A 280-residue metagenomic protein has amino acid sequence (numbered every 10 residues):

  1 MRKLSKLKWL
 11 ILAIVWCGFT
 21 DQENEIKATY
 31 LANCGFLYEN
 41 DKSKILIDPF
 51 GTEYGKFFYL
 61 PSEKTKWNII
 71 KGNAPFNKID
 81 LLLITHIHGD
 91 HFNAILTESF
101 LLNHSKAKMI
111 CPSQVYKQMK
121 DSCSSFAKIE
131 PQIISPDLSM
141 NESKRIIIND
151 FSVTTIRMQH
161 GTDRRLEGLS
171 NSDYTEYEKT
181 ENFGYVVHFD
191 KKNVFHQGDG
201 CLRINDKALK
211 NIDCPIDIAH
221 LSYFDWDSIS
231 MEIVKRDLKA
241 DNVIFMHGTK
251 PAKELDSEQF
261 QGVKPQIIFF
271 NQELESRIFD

Functional and structural regions predicted by a protein language model:
K3-L12: Sec-dependent signal peptide recognition, specifically the positively charged N-region followed immediately by
L12-E25: Bacterial Sec-dependent signal peptides at the C-terminal "C-region" and cleavage site
E23-G72, E176-G200: Conserved beta-strand hairpin/beta-sheet module of binuclear metal-dependent hydrolase folds, prominently
S43-L83, I87, I95-S99, D163-N171 (+1 more regions): Pre-active-site segment of Zn-dependent metallo-hydrolases
I47-D48, I79-D90, I110-S113, F195-D199 (+3 more regions): Active-site neighborhood of phospho(di)ester-bond hydrolases with catalytic His/Asp-centered motifs
K71-S143, T162: Active-site HxH/HxHxD metal-binding segment of metal-dependent hydrolases
K108, C123-N149, D213, I233-D280: Binuclear metal-ion centers of metallo-dependent hydrolases, dominated by the metallo-beta-lactamase
R164-D237: Active-site-proximal loop/helix segments of hydrolase catalytic cores
